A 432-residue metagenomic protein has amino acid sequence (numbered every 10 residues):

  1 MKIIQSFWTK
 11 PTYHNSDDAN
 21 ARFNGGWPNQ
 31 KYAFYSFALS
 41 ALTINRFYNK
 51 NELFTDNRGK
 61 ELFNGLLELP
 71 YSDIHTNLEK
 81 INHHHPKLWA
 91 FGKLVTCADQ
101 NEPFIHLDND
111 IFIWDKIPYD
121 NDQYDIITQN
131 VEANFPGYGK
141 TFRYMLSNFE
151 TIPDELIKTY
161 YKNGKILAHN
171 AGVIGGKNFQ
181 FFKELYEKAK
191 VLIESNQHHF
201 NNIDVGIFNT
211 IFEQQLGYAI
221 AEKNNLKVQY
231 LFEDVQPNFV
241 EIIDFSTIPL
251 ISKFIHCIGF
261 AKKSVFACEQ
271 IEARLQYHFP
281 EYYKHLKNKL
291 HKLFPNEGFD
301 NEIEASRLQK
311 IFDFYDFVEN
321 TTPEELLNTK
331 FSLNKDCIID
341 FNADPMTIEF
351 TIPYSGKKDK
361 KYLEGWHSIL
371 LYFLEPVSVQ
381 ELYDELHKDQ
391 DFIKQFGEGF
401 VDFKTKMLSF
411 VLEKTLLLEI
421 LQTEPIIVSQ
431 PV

Functional and structural regions predicted by a protein language model:
M1-I81, I255-Q270, Y277-F294: N-terminal anchoring/stem segment of glycosyltransferases
K31-F34, A38-S40, L78-L107, I111-W114: A conserved donor-nucleotide-binding helix/loop in the catalytic core of Leloir-type glycosyltransferases
T55-E61, N109-D115, V235: Short, polar loop motifs at secondary-structure junctions
W114-F149: Conserved donor-nucleotide/metal-binding helix-loop-beta segment in metal-dependent transferases, i.e., the alpha-helix
Y160-C257: Catalytic core and acceptor-binding pocket of nucleotide-sugar-dependent glycosyltransferases
A219, V228-S306: Long, compositionally biased intrinsically disordered regions
D300-T322, G356-V432: Long, charge-rich, low-complexity alpha-helical segments
D300-T351: Hydrophobic packing positions characteristic of elongated beta-solenoid/beta-helix-type spike/fiber shafts
